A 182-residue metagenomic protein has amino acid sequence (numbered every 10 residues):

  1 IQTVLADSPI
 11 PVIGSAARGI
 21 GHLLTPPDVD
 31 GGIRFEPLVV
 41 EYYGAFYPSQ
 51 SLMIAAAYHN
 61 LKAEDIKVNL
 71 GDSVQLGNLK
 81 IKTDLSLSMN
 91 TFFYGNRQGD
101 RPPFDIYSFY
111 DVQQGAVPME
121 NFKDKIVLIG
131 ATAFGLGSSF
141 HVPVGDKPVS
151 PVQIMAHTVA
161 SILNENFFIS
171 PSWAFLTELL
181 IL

Functional and structural regions predicted by a protein language model:
I1-L182: Flexible inter-domain connectors and hinge/loop segments
